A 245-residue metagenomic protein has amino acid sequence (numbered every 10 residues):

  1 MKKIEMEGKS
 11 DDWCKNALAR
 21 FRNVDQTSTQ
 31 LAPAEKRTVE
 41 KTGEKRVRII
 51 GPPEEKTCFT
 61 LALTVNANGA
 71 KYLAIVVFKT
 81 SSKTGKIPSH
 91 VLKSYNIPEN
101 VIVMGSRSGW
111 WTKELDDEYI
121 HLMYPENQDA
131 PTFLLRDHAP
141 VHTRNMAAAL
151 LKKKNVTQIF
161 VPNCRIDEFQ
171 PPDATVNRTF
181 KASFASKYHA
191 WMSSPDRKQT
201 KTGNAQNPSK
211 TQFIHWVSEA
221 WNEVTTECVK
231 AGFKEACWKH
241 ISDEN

Functional and structural regions predicted by a protein language model:
M1-E244: Phosphate-facing sequence motifs and polybasic nucleic-acid/acidic-lipid-binding regions
